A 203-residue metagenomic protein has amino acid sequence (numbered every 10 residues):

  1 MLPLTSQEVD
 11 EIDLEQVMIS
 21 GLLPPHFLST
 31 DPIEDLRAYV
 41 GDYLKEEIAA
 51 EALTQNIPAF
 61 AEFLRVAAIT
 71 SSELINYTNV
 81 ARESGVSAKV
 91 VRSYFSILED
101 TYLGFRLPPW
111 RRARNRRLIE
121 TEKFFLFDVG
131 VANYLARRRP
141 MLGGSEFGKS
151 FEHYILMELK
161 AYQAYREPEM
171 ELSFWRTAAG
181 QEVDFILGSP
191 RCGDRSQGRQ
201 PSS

Functional and structural regions predicted by a protein language model:
M1-N76, E99, L103: Interdomain motor-coupling "hinge/lid" segment immediately C-terminal to the ATP-binding subdomain of NTP-driven enzymes
I19, T70, E83, L126-D128 (+1 more regions): Short glycine/serine/threonine-biased micro-segments
L36, N56, S87, V91 (+1 more regions): Hydrophobic (often cysteine-bearing) scaffold residues that line and stabilize catalytic clefts of nucleotide/cofactor
E73, V86, Y165-P168: Short, well-ordered coil loops that connect the C-terminus of an alpha-helix to the N-terminus of a beta-strand
L74, N79-S84: A short alpha-helical element within helix-turn-helix/winged-helix DNA-binding domains across DNA-binding proteins
G85-D100: Short amphipathic alpha-helical interaction segments
S96-I97, L103, P108-S203: A cross-kingdom feature that marks ATP-driven nucleic-acid transaction machinery
